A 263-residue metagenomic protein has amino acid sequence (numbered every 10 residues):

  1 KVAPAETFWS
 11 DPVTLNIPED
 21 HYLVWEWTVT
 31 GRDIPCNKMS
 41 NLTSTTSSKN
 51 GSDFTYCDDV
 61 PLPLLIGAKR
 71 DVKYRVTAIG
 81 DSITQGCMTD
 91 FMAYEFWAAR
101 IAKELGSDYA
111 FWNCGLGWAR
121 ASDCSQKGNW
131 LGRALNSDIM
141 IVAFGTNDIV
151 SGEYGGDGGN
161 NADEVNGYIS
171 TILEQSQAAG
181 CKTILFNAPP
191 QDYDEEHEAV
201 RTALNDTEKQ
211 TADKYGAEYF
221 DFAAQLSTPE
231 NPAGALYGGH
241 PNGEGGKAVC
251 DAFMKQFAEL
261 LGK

Functional and structural regions predicted by a protein language model:
K1-I79, T84-F91, S107, N136 (+2 more regions): N-terminal secretory targeting modules
A3-F8, I66, K73-A78, I83-G167 (+2 more regions): Conserved SGNH/GDSL esterase-like catalytic core that processes O-acyl groups on lipids and polysaccharides
A102, S176, T211-A212: A generic structural signal for well-ordered alpha-helical segments
N113-G115, N187, D221-A223: Residue-level recognition of beta-strand->loop/alpha-helix junctions
S125-L131, D163-S170, E174, K247 (+1 more regions): Amphipathic, non-transmembrane alpha-helical secondary structure
A143-N147, I172-A203: Active-site segments of SGNH/GDSL-like serine hydrolases that catalyze O-acetyl group transfer/hydrolysis on lipids
P190-K263: Catalytic His-Asp segment of secreted/periplasmic serine-dependent ester chemistry enzymes
